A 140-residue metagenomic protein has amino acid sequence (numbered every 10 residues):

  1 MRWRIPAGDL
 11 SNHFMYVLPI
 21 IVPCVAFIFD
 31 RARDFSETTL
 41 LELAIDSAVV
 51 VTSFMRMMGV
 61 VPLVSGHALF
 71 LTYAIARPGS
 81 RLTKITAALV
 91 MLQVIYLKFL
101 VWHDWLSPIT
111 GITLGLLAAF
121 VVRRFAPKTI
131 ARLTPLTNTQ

Functional and structural regions predicted by a protein language model:
M1-V22, M57-V60, T137-Q140: N-terminal transmembrane-helix/juxtamembrane module of multi-pass inner/ER membrane proteins
R2-G8, A26-L41, S80, K128: Membrane-interface helix-boundary motifs at transmembrane edges
V17, I21-I28, I95-Y96: Hydrophobic membrane-targeting signal helices
S36-Q140: Membrane-embedded catalytic cores of phosphoryl/pyrophosphoryl-handling enzymes
